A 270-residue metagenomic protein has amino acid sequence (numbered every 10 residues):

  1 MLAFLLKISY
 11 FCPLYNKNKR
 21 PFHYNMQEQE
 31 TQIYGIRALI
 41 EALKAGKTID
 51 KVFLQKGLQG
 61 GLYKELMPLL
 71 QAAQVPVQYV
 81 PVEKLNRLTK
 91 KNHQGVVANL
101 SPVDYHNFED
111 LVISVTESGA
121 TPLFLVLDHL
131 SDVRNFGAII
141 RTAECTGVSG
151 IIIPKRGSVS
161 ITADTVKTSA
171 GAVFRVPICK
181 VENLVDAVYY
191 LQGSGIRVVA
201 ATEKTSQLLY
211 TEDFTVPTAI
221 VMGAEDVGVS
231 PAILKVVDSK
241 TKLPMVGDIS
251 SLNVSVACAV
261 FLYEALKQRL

Functional and structural regions predicted by a protein language model:
Y10-S114: N-terminal positively charged helical leader segments and presequences
T31, Q55, D128-H129, P154 (+4 more regions): Glycine- and other small-residue-rich loops at beta-strand/loop junctions that grip anionic moieties
I40, A45, D50, K167-A170 (+1 more regions): Structured adenosyl-cofactor binding patch, chiefly the S-adenosyl-L-methionine
E41-K47, Q59, I113-Q207: RNA substrate-binding interface of SAM-dependent RNA methyltransferases
G57-L58, V82-E83, R156-S158, E225-V227 (+1 more regions): Short, acidic/turn-prone active-site loops that include or flank metal/cofactor- and phosphate-binding residues
L62, S158-D164, V227-L234: Short, glycine/polar-rich helix-capping loops at beta-to-alpha or helix-loop-helix junctions that flank or form
V199-N253: Active-site/ligand-binding-proximal alpha/beta "capping" segment
